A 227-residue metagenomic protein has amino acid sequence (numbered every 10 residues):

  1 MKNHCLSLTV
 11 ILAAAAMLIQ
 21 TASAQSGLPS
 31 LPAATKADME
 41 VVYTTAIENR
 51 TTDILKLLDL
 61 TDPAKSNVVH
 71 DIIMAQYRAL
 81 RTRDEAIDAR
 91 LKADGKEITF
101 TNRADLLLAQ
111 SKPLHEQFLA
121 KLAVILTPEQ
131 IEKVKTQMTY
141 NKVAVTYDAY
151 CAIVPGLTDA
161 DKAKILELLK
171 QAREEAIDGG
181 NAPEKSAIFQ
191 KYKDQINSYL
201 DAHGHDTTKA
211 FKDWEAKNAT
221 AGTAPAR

Functional and structural regions predicted by a protein language model:
M1-T9: Bacterial N-terminal signal peptides that target proteins for export
T9-L18: Bacterial N-terminal signal peptides
Q20-A24: Sec/Tat signal peptide C-region and signal peptidase I cleavage site
Q25-R227: Charge-rich (acidic/polar
